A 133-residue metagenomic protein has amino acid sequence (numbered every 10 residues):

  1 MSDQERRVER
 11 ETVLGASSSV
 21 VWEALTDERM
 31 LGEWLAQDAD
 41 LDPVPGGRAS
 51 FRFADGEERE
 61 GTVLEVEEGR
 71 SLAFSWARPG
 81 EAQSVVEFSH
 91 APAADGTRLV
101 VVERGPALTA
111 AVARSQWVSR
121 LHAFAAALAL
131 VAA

Functional and structural regions predicted by a protein language model:
M1-D40: Hydrophobic ligand-binding cavity/cleft-lining segments
S2-R6, D55, P79-A82, Q116: A generic structural micro-feature
S19, M30, S71, A126-A129 (+1 more regions): Generic structural signal for secondary-structure transition and capping sites
A36-Q37, P79, A133: Sparse recognition of residues in long alpha-helices and their boundaries
D40, P45, S50-A107: Hydrophobic-ligand binding "helix-grip"
R104-A133: A conserved amphipathic terminal alpha-helix motif
